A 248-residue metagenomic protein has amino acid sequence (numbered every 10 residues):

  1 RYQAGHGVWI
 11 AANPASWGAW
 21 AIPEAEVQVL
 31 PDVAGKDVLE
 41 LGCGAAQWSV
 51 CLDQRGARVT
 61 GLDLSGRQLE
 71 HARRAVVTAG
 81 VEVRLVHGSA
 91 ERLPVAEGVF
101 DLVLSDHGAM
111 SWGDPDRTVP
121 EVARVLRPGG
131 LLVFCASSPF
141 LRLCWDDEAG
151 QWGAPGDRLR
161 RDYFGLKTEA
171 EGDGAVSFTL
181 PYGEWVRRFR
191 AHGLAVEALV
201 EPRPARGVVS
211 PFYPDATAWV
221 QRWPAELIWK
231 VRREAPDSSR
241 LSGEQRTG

Functional and structural regions predicted by a protein language model:
R1-A34, Q47: Conserved class I S-adenosyl-L-methionine
D37-R92: Class I SAM-dependent methyltransferase SAM/SAH-binding core
E91-L102: A short acidic, Gly/Pro-enriched loop at the edge of an enzyme's catalytic core that lines a small-molecule cofactor
L102-D116: A short SAM/SAH-binding and catalytic strip from SAM-dependent methyltransferases
D116-L131: A short glycine-rich, Lys/Arg-flanked "PGG" loop and its adjoining helix->strand segment in the class I
L131-L166: Conserved class I S-adenosyl-L-methionine
A136-L143, E169-E184: Acceptor-substrate binding/catalytic loop of class I
V176-L199: Short alpha-helix
